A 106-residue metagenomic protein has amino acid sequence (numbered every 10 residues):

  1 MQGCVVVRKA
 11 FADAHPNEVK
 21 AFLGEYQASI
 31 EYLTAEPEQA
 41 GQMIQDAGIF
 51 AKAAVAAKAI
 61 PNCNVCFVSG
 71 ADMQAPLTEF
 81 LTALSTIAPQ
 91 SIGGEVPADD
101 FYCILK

Functional and structural regions predicted by a protein language model:
M1-F11, P61-N62, D99-K106: Periplasmic-binding protein-like
A12-I87: Secondary-structure end/capping motifs
T78-K106: Conserved C-terminal helix/tail region of periplasmic/extracytoplasmic solute-binding proteins
